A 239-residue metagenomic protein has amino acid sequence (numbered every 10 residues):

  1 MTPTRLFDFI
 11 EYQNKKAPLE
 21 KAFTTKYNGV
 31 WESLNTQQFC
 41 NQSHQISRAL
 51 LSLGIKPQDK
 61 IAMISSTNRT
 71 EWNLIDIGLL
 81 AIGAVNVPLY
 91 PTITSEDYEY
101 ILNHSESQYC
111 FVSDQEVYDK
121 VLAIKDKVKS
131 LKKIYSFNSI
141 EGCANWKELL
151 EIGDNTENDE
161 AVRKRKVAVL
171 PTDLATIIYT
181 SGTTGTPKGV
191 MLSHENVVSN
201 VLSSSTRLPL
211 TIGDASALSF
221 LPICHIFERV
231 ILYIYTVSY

Functional and structural regions predicted by a protein language model:
M1-A22, N41: A short N-terminal helical cap/helix-turn-helix that marks the beginning of AMP-binding/adenylate-forming
P18-K21, D154-Y179, T186, L210-S216: Conserved pre-ATP/AMP-binding loop-to-beta segment of ANL
A22-T70, I75-I77, T94-E99, K147-D154 (+1 more regions): Conserved AMP-binding/adenylate-forming core of the ANL superfamily
S33-Q37, A175-V201: Conserved AMP-binding A3 loop
I61, L79, C110, L174 (+3 more regions): Conserved S/T- and glycine-rich ATP-binding loop of Class I adenylate-forming
S66-V87, P91-S95, N103-Y109, A215-S216 (+1 more regions): A short helix-loop-beta submotif of the ANL/AMP-binding
E116-P171: ANL superfamily adenylate-forming
V198-S219, I223-Y239: Conserved AMP-binding/adenylation subdomain of ANL enzymes
